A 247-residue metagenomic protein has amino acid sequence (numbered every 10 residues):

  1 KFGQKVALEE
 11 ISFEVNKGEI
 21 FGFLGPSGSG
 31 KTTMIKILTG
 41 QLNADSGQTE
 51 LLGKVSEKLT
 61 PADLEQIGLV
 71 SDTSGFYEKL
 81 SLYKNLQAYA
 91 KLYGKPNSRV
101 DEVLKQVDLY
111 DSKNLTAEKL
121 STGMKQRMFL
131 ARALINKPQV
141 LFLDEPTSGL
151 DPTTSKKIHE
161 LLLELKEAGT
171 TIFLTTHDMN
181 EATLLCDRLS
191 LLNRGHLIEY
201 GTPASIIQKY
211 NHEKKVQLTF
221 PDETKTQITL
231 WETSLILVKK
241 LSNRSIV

Functional and structural regions predicted by a protein language model:
F2-N193, E199: ABC transporter nucleotide-binding domains
H159-I246: ABC transporter nucleotide-binding domain
